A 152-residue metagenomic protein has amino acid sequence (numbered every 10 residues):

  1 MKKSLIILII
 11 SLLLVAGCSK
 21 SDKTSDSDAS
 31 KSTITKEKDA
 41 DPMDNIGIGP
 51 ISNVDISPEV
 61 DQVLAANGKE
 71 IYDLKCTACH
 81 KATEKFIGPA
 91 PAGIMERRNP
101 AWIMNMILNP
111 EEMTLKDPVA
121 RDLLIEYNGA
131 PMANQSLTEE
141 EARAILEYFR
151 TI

Functional and structural regions predicted by a protein language model:
M1-A16: Sec-dependent bacterial lipoprotein signal peptides
C18-D22: Bacterial signal peptide processing site
D26, S30-I71: Electrostatic cytochrome c docking/interface patches
G68, Y72-A82, I103, I145-F149: The canonical Cys-X-X-Cys-His
K69, K81-N109: Gly/Gly-Pro-rich "capping" loops immediately C-terminal to redox-active cysteine motifs in periplasmic/lumenal
I87-I94, E112-E141: Axial heme c-ligation environment in periplasmic c-type cytochrome domains
A101-M106, G129-I152: C-terminal capping alpha-helices of c-type cytochrome domains
